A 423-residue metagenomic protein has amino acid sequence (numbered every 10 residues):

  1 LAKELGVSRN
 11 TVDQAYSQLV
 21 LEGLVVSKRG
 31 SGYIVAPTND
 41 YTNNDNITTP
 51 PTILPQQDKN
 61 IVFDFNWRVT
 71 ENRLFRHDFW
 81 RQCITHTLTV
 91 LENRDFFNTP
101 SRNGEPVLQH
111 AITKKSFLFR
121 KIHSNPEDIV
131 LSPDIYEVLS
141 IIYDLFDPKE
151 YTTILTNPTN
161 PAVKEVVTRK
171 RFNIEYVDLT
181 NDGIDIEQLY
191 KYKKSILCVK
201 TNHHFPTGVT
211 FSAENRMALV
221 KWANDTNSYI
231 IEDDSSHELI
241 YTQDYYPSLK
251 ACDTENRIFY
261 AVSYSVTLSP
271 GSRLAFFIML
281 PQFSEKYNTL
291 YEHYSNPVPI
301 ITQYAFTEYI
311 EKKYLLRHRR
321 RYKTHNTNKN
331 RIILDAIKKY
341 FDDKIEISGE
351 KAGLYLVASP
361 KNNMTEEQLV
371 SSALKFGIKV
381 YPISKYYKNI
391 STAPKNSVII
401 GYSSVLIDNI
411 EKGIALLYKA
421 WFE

Functional and structural regions predicted by a protein language model:
L1-T85, F97, E292-P299, E308-I310 (+7 more regions): N-terminal basic, amphipathic alpha-helical segments
T89, R94-T226, E238-L239, D244-C252: Conserved core of the PLP fold type I
T152, S195, N227-Y229, R257-F259 (+1 more regions): Proline-centered loop/turn at the N-terminus of a beta-strand
Y245-Y264, E285-K286, V398: Conserved active-site segment immediately N-terminal to the catalytic lysine that forms the internal aldimine
F259-K339, E346-S348: PLP-dependent aminotransferase class I/II
K338, P360, Y386-K388: Cytosolic nucleotide-binding catalytic cores of signal-transduction proteins
